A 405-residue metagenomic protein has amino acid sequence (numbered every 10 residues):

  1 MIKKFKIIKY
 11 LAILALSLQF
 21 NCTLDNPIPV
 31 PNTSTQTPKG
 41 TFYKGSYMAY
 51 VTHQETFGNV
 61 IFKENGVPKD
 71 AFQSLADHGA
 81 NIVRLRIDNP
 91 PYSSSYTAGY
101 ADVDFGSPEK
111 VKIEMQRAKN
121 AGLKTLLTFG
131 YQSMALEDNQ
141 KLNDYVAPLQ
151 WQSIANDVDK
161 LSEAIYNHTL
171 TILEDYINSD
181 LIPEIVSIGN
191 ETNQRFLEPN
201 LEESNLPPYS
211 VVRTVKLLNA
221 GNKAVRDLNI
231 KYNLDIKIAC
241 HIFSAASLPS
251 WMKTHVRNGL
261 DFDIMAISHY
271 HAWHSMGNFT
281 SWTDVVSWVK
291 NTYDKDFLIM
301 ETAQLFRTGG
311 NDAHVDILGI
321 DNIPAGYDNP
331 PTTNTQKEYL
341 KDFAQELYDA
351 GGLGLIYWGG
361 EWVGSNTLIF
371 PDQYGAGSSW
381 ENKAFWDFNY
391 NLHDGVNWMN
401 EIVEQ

Functional and structural regions predicted by a protein language model:
S17-T37: Bacterial Sec-dependent N-terminal signal peptides
P31-S74: Boundary/entry segment of secreted carbohydrate-active catalytic domains
S46, L75, V186, M265 (+1 more regions): Conserved, mostly hydrophobic/aromatic
Q54-G66, P90-Y96, Y100-E109, M134-L136 (+5 more regions): Acidic-and-aromatic substrate-binding clefts and catalytic sites of carbohydrate-active enzymes
G58-A76, I165-D175, A246-V256, Y339-F343: Short, acidic/polar
A71-F72, D227, Y232-K237, A246-P324 (+2 more regions): Glycoside hydrolase catalytic-domain groove-lining segments
S74-K237: Substrate-binding cleft and catalytic face of glycoside hydrolase catalytic domains, especially the flexible beta-alpha
G309-D342, E346, A350, I356-Q405: Aromatic-rich peripheral "rim/lid" segments of glycoside hydrolase catalytic domains that contact and position glycan
